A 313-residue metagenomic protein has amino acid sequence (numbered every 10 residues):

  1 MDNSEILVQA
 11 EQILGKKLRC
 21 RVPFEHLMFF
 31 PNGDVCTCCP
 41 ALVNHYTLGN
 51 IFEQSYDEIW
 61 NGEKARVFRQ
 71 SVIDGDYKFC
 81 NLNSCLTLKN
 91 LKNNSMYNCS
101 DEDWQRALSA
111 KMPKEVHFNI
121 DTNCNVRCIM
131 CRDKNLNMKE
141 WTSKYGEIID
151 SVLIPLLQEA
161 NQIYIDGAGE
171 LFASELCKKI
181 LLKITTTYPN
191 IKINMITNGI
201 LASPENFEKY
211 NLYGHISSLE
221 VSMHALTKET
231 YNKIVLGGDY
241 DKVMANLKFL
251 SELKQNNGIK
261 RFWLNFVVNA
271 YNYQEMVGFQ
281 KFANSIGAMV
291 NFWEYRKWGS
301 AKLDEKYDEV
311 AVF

Functional and structural regions predicted by a protein language model:
M1-E58, N119, E140-G146, L212-F313: Radical SAM enzyme [4Fe-4S]-AdoMet core and its adjacent flexible, acidic and glycine-rich loops/tails across
M1-W141, L156-Q158: N-terminal pre-core extensions flanking Radical SAM catalytic domains
H45-L48, T87-L219, E229-A245, E252-K254 (+1 more regions): Conserved alpha-helical substructure of the radical SAM core
K64-I73, I196, S222, N265: Charged, low-complexity, helix-prone segments enriched in Lys/Glu/Asp/Gln
A65-R66, Y77-K78, I163, N190 (+3 more regions): A general structural signal for well-ordered secondary-structure junctions
